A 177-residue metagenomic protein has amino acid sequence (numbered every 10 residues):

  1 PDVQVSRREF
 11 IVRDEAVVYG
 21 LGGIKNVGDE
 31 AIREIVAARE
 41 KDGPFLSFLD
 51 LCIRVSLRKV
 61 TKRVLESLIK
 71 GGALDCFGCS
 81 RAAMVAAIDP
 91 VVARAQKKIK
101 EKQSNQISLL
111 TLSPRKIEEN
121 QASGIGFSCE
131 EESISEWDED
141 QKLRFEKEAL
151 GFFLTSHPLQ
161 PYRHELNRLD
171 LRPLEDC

Functional and structural regions predicted by a protein language model:
D2-C177: Sliding clamp-binding short linear motifs that recruit DNA-associated proteins to replication/repair hubs
